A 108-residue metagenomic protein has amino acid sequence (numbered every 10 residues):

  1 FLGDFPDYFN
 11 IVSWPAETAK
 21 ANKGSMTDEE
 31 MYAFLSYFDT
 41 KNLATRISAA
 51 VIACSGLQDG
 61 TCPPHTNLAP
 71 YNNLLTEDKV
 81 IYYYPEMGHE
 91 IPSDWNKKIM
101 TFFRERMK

Functional and structural regions predicted by a protein language model:
F1-D28: Hydrolase active-site cap/lid region
F1-F5, T40, E86-M87: Active-site nucleophile loop of the alpha/beta-hydrolase fold
P15, I52-C54, Y82: Conserved hydrophobic packing residues within short motifs/helices of P-loop NTPase cores of ABC-family ATPases
T27-L43: Active-site nucleophile elbow and catalytic-triad environment of alpha/beta-hydrolase enzymes
T45-I47, L74-L75: Short, conserved loop/helix-junction motifs that constitute active-site signature segments in enzyme catalytic cores
I47-S55, D59: Short beta-strand/loop motif that positions the catalytic acidic residue of the alpha/beta-hydrolase fold
L57-C62, H89: Acidic catalytic loop of the alpha/beta-hydrolase fold
L68-K108: C-terminal catalytic histidine-bearing segment of alpha/beta-hydrolase fold enzymes
